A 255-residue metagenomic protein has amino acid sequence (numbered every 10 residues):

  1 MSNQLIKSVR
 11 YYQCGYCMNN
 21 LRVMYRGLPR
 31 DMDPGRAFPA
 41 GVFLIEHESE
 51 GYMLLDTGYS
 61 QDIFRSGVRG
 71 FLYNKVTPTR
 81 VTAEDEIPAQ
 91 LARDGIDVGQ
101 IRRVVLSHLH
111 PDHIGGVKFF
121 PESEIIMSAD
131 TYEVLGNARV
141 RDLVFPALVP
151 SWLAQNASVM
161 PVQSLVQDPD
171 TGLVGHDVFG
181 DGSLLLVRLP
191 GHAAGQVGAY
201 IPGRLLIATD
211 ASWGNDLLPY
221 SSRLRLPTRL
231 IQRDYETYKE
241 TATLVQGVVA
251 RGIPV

Functional and structural regions predicted by a protein language model:
Q4-K7, Y16-A89, A199-T209: Conserved beta-strand hairpin/beta-sheet module of binuclear metal-dependent hydrolase folds, prominently
Y16-C17, Y59-D62, P111-D112, Y132-E133 (+1 more regions): Short, solvent-exposed loop/turn segments at secondary-structure junctions
T57-Y59, L109, G191-A193, D210-A211: Active-site metal-binding loops of divalent metal-dependent hydrolases
V68-M127: Active-site metal-binding motif and surrounding structural segment of the metallo-beta-lactamase
V76-A89, P202-V255: Cap/insert and terminal regions of metallo-dependent hydrolase folds
T79-Q100, A129-V187, R233-A250: Metallo-beta-lactamase
E124-A129, I207-T209: Short hydrophobic/aromatic-enriched beta-strand-loop microsegments
V187-V197: Active-site glycine- and acidic-residue-rich loops that bind and position anionic ligands or nucleotide-like cofactors
